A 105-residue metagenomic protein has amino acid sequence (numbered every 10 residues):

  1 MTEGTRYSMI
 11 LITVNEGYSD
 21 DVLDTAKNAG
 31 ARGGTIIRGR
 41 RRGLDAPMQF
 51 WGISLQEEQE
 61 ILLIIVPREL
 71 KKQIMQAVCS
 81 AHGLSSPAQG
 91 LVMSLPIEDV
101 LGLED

Functional and structural regions predicted by a protein language model:
M1-D105: Positively charged, small/polar-rich N-terminal and surface patches that mediate targeting and assembly and bind
